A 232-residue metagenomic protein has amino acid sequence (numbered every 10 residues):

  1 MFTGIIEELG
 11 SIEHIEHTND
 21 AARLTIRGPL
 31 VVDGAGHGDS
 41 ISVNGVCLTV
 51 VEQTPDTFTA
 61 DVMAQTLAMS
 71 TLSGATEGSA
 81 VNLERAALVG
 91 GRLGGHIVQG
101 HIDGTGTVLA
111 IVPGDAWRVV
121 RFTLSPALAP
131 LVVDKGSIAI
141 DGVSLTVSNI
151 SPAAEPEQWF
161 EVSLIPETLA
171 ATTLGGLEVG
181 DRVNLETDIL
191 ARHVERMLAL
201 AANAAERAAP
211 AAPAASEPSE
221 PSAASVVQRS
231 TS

Functional and structural regions predicted by a protein language model:
M1-S232: Conserved loop->alpha-helix
